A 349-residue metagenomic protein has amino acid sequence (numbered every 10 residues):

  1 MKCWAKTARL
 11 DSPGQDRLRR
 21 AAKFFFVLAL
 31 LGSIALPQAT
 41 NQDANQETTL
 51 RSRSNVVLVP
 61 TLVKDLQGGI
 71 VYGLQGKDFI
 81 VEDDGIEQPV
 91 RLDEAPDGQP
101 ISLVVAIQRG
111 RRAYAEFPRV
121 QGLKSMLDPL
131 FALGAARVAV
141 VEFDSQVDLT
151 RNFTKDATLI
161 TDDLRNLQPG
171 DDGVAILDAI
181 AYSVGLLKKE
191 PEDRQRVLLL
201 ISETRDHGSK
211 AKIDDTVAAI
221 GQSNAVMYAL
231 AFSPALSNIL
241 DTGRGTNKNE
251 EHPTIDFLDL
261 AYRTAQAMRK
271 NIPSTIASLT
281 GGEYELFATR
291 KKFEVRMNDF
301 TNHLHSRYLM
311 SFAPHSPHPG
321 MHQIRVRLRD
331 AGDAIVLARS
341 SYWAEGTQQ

Functional and structural regions predicted by a protein language model:
K23-S33: Bacterial N-terminal signal peptides
P37-Q349: Scaffold/interface architecture of coatomer-like assemblies
